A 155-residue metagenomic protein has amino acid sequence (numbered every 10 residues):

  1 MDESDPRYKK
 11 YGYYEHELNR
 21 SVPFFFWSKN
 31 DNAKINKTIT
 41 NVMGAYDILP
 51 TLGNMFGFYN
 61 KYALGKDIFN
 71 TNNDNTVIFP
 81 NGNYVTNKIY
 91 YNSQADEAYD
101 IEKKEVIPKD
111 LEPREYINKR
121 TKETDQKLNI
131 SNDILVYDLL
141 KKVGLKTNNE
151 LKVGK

Functional and structural regions predicted by a protein language model:
M1-K155: Solvent-exposed soluble domains appended to multi-pass membrane proteins
